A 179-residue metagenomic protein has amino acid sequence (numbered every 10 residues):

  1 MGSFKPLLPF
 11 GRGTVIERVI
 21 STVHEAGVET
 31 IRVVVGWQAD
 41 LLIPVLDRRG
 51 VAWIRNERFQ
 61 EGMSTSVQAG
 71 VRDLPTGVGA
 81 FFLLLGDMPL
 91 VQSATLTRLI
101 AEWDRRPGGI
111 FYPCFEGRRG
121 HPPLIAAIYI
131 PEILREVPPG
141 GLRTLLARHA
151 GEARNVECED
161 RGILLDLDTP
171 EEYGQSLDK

Functional and structural regions predicted by a protein language model:
M1-G86, L90-R119, G151-C158: Nucleotide and nucleotide-moiety/phosphate-recognizing core
L8-F10, L124-A126, D166-D168: Short beta-strand-to-turn element immediately C-terminal to the catalytic PLP-Schiff-base lysine in fold type I
Q68-G70, I128-I133: Short beta-strand and adjoining strand-loop segment in the mid-core of the Rossmann-like NAD(P)-dependent dehydrogenase
G120-P131, P170: Conserved nucleotide-sugar donor-binding and metal-coordinating catalytic region shared by glycosyltransferases
P131, R135-K179: Conserved alpha/beta core of the MobA/IspD/sugar-nucleotide pyrophosphorylase nucleotidyltransferase superfamily
